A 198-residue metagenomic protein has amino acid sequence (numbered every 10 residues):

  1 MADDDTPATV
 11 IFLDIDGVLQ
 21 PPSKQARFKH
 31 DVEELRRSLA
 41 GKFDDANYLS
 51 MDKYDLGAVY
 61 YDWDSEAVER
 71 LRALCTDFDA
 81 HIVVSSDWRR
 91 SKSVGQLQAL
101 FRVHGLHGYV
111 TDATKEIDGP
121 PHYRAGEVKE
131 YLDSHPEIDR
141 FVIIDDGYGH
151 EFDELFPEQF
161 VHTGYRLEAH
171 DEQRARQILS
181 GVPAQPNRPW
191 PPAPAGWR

Functional and structural regions predicted by a protein language model:
M1-I11, L132-H135: Short amphipathic alpha-helices and their capping/turn segments at secondary-structure boundaries
D5-T6, V10-D118: Alpha-helical substrate-recognition element adjacent to the catalytic core
S93-R198: C-terminal cap/substrate-recognition subdomain and adjoining C-terminal extension of metal-dependent phosphatase-like
